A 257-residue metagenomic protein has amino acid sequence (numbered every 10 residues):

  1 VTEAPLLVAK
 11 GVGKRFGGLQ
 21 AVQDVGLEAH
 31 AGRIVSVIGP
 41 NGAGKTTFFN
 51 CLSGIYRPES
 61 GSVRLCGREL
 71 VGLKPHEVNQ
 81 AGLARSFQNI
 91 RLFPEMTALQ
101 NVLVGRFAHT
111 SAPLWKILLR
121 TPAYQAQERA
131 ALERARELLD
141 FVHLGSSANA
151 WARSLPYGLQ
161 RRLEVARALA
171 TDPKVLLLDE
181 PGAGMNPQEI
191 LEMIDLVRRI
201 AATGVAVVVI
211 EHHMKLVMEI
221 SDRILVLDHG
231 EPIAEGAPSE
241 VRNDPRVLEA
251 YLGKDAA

Functional and structural regions predicted by a protein language model:
T2-A257: Glycine-rich phosphate-binding loops of nucleotide-dependent enzymes
